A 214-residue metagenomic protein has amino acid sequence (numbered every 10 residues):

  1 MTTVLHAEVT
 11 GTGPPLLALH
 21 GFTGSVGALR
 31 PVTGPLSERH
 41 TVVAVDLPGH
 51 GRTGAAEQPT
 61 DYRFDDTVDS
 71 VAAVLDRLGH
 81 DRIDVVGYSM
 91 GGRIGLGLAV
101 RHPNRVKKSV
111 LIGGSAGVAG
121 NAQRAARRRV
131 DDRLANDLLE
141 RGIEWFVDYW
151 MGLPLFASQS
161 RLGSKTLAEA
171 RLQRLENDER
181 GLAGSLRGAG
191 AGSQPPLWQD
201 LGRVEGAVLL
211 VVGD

Functional and structural regions predicted by a protein language model:
T3-E57: Conserved HGGG/HGGXW glycine-rich cap/lid loop of the alpha/beta-hydrolase fold
D46, D84, K107-V110: Residue in the alpha/beta-hydrolase core beta-strand immediately N-terminal to the catalytic nucleophile
D65-I83: Conserved acidic catalytic loop of the alpha/beta-hydrolase fold
T67, V85-G87, I112: Short beta-strand immediately N-terminal to the catalytic nucleophile in serine-hydrolase-like folds
G87, G91, G95: Gly/Ala-rich beta-loop-alpha elbow adjacent to hydrolase catalytic centers
L96-R101, V106-L139: Flexible "cap/lid" loop of the alpha/beta hydrolase fold
D132-L139, Y149-R161, E169-Q173, S185-G192: Helix-loop "lid/cap" segments that line or gate small-molecule binding pockets
Q173-D214: Conserved serine/cysteine hydrolase catalytic core
